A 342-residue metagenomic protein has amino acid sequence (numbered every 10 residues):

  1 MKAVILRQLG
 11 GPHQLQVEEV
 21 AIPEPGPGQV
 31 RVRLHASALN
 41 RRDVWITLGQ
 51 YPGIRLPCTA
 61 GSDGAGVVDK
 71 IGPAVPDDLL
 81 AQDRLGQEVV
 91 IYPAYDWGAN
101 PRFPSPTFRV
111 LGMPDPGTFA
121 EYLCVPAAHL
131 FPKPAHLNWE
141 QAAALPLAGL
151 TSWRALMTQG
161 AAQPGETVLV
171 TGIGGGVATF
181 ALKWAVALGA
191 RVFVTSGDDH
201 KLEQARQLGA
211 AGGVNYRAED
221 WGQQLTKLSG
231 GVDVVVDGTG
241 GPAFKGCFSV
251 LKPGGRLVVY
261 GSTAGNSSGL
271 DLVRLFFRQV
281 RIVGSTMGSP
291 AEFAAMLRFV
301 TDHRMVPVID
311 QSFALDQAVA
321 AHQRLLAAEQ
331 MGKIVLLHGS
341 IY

Functional and structural regions predicted by a protein language model:
A21-S37, Q50-G98, P114-P116, P134-H136: Glycine-rich beta-strand-centered segment in the early N-terminal region that forms part of a ligand/cofactor-binding
Q87-E88, Y122, T167, A187 (+2 more regions): Residue-level marker of beta-strand positions
V90, D233-V236: N-terminal Rossmann-like NAD(P) cofactor-binding module of classical short-chain dehydrogenase/reductase
D96-P106: Short, Lys/Arg- and Gly-enriched loop/turn segments at beta-strand edges
T107-F108, L188-A190, S196-D199, R206 (+2 more regions): Glycine-rich phosphate-binding loop and adjacent beta-alpha segment of Rossmann(oid) nucleotide-cofactor-binding
A135-E219, Q224: Mid-domain Rossmann-like dinucleotide-binding core that forms the NAD(H)/NADP(H) cofactor-binding site
L225-D233: A short acidic, Gly/Pro-enriched loop at the edge of an enzyme's catalytic core that lines a small-molecule cofactor
S229, R304-V308, V319-Y342: C-terminal capping/lid region of NAD(P)-dependent oxidoreductase domains
